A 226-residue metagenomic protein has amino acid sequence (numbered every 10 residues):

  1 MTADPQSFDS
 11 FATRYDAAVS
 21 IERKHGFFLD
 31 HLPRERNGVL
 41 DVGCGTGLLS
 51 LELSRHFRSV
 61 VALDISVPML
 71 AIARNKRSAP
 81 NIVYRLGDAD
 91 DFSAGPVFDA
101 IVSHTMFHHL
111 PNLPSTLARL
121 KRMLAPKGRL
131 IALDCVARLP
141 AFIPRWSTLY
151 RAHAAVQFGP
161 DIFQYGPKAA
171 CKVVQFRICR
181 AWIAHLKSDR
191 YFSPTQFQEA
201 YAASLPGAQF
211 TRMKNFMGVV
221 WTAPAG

Functional and structural regions predicted by a protein language model:
M1-E35, E52: Conserved class I S-adenosyl-L-methionine
N37-G43: Conserved class I S-adenosyl-L-methionine
T46-D91: Class I SAM-dependent methyltransferase SAM/SAH-binding core
V102: A conserved beta-strand element that flanks and buttresses the S-adenosyl-L-methionine
T105-M106: Short catalytic micro-motifs in class I SAM-dependent methyltransferases
L117-P126: A short glycine-rich, Lys/Arg-flanked "PGG" loop and its adjoining helix->strand segment in the class I
I131-D161: Conserved class I S-adenosyl-L-methionine
S188-L205: Short alpha-helix
